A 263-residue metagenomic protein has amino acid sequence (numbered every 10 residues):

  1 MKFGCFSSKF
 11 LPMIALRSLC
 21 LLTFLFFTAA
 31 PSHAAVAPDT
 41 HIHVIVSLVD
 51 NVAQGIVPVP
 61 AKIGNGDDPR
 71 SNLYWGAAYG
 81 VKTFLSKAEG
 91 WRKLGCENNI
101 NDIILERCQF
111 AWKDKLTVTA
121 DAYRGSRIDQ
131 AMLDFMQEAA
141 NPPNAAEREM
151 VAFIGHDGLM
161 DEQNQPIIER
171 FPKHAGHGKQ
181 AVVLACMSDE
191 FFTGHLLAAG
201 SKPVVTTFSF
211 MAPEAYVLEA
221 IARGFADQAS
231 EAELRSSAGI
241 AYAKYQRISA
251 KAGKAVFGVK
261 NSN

Functional and structural regions predicted by a protein language model:
M1-I14: N-terminal secretory signal peptides that target proteins for export/translocation
A15-T28: Bacterial N-terminal signal peptides
S32-A34: Boundary at the C-terminal end of the N-terminal hydrophobic targeting segment
P38-A140: A domain-level signal for caspase-like cysteine endopeptidase catalytic cores and their zymogen-processing architecture
K82-G90, H156, A226, S230: Sec-exported extracytoplasmic/periplasmic mature domains
W91-N98, T206-F208, E233-S237: Surface-exposed patches in mature extracellular/periplasmic domains of secreted proteins
A145-G224: Catalytic cores of nucleophile-dependent amide-cleaving enzymes
A232-N263: Caspase-like cysteine protease fold
